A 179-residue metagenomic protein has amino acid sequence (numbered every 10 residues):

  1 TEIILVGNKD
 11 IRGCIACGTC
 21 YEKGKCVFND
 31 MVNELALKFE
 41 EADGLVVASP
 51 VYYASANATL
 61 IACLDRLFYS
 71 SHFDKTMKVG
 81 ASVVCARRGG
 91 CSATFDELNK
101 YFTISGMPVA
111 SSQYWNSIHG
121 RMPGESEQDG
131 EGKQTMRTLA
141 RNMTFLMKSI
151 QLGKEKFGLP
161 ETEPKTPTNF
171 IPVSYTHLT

Functional and structural regions predicted by a protein language model:
L5-R12, T103-P123: Mobile beta-alpha loop/short-helix "lid" or hinge segments that flank ligand
G7-K25: N-terminal beta-loop-helix "entrance" segment that forms/cooperates in small-molecule cofactor or anionic ligand
V27-Y114: Helix-loop-strand module that forms the ligand-binding subsite of alpha/beta enzymes
P123-K133, A140: Residues forming the flavin
A140-E155: Short, hydrophobic alpha-helical segments
E155-S174: A short, charged, Gly/Pro-tolerant segment at domain boundaries
T176-T179: Conserved small/polar residues in nucleotide/adenosyl-binding loops
